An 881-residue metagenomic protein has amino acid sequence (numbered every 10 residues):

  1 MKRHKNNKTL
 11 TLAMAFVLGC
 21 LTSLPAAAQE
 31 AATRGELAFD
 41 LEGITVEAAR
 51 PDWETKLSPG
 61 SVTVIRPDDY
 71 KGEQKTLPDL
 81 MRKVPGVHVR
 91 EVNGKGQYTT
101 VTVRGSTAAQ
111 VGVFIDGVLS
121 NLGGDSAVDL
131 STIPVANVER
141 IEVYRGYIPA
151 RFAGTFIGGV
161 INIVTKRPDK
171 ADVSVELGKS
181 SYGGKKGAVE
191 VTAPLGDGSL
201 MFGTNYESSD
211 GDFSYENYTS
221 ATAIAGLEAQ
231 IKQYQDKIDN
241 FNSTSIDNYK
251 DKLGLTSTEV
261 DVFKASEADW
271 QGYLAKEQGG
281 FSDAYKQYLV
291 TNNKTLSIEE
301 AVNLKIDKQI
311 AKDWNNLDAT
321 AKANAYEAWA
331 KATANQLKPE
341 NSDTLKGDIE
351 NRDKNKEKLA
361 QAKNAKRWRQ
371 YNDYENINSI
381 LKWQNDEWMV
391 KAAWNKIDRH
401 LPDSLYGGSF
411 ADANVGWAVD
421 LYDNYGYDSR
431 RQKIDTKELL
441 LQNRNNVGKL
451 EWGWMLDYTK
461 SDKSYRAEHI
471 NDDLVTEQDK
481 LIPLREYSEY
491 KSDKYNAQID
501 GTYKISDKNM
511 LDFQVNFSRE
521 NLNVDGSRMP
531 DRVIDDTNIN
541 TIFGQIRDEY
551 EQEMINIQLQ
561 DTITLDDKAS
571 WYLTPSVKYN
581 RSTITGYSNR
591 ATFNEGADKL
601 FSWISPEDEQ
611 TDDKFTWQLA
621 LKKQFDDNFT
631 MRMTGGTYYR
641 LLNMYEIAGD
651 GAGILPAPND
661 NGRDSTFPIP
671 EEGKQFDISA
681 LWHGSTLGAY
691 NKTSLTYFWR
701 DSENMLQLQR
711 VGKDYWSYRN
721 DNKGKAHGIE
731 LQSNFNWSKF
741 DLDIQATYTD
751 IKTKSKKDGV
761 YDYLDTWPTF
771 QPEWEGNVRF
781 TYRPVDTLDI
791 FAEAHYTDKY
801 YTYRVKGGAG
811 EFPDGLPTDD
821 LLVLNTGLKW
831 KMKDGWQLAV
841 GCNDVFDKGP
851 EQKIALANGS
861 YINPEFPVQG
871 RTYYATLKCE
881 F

Functional and structural regions predicted by a protein language model:
L41-K71, T100, A108: N-terminal periplasmic "start-of-domain" segments of outer-membrane beta-barrel proteins
L77-L80, T99-T102, D129-S131, V143 (+3 more regions): N-terminal periplasmic accessory domains that precede and gate Gram-negative outer-membrane beta-barrel machines
P78, R82-L122, N355: Extracytoplasmic beta-strand/coil segments of soluble accessory domains associated with Gram-negative outer-membrane
V118-G146, V164-K166: Short acidic/polar hinge/loop motifs at secondary-structure boundaries that mediate gating or recognition
G178, P194-Q432, A467: Periplasmic-side early beta-strands and strand-to-turn transitions of outer-membrane beta-barrels
K449, G453, D457, K463 (+8 more regions): Membrane-embedded beta-barrel scaffold of Gram-negative outer-membrane proteins
K504-K508, T564-L573, N580-S582, Y690-E703 (+3 more regions): Gram-negative outer-membrane beta-barrel transporters
Y639, L708, Y796-V805, K829-F881: C-terminal beta-signal and adjacent terminal beta-strands/loops of Gram-negative outer-membrane beta-barrel proteins
